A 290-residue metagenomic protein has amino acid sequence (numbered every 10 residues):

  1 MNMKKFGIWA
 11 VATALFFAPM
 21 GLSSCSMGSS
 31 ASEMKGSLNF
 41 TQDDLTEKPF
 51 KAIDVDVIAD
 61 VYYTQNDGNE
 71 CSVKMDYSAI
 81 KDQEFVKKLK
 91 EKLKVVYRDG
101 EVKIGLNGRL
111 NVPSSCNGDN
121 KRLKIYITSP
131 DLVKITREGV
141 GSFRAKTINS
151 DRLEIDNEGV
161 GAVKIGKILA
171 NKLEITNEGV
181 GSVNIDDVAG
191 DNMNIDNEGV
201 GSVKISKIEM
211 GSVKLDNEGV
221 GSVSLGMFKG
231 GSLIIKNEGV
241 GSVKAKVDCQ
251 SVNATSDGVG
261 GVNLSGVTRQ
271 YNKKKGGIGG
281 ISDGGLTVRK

Functional and structural regions predicted by a protein language model:
K4-V11, G21-E138, S142-N157, K164-T176 (+3 more regions): Acidic (Asp/Glu) and glycine-rich low-complexity loops/linkers that are typically intrinsically disordered
L15-P19: Hydrophobic core
S142-A145, G161-I165, S182-I185, S202-K204 (+1 more regions): Short helix-to-loop capping/linker segments positioned immediately adjacent to catalytic or ligand/cofactor-binding
I185-K290: Short, surface-exposed interaction patches in beta-rich subdomains that mediate adhesion/assembly near membranes
